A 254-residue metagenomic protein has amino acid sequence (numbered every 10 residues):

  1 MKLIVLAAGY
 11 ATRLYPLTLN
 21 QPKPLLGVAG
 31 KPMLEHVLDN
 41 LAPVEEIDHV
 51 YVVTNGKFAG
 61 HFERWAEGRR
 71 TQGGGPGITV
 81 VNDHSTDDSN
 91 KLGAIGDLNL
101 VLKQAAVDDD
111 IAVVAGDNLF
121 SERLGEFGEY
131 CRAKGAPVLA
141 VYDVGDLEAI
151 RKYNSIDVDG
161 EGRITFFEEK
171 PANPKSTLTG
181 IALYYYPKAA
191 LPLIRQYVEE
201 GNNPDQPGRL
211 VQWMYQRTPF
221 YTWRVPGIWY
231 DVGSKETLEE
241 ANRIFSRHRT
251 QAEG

Functional and structural regions predicted by a protein language model:
K2-V5, R13, G27, K31-V114 (+1 more regions): Conserved N-terminal catalytic core of the sugar/cofactor nucleotidyltransferase
L19-K23: Short alpha-helical oligomerization interface
L25, I156-V158, T222: A structural signal for short hydrophobic beta-strand segments in well-ordered beta-sheet cores
S85-N90, L147, N173, W229-D231: A short acidic, often aromatic-flanked loop/helix-cap motif at beta-alpha or helix-coil junctions that lines enzyme
G116-L119: The conserved acidic donor/metal-binding loop of glycosyltransferases
E122-I150: Conserved donor-nucleotide/metal-binding helix-loop-beta segment in metal-dependent transferases, i.e., the alpha-helix
G128-R132, G160-D231, K235-G254: Catalytic-core segments of class I nucleotidyltransferases/pyrophosphorylases that form NMP-activated intermediates
E148-T165: Conserved catalytic core of nucleotide-sugar-dependent glycosyltransferases
